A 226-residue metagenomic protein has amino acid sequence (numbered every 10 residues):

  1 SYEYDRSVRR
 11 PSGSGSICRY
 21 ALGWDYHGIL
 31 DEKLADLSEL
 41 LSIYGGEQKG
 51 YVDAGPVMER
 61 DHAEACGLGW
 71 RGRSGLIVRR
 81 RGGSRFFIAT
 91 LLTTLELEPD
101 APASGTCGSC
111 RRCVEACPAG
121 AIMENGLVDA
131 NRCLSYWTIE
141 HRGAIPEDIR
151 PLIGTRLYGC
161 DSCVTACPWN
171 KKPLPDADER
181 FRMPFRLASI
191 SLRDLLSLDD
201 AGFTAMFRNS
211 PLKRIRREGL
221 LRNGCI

Functional and structural regions predicted by a protein language model:
S1-T106, I145, G154: Auxiliary alpha/beta "docking" domains used to position bulky ligands
R71, R81, F86, C110-R111 (+3 more regions): Short gly/pro-enriched beta-turn/loop segments at secondary-structure junctions
S104-S109, P118: Long, well-ordered alpha-helical scaffolding segments within enzyme catalytic domains, especially pronounced
R112-S135, R142, R156-R180: Iron-sulfur cluster-binding cysteine motifs and their immediate structural context in ferredoxin-like electron-transfer
G126, W137, W169-K171, F185 (+1 more regions): Active-site proximal loops enriched in glycine and acidic residues that flank catalytic Cys/His/Asp and coordinate
P146-R180, G202-A205, L212-K213, G219-N223: C-terminal amphipathic alpha-helical segment
F185-A201, A205-K213, E218: Alpha-helical adaptor scaffolds
